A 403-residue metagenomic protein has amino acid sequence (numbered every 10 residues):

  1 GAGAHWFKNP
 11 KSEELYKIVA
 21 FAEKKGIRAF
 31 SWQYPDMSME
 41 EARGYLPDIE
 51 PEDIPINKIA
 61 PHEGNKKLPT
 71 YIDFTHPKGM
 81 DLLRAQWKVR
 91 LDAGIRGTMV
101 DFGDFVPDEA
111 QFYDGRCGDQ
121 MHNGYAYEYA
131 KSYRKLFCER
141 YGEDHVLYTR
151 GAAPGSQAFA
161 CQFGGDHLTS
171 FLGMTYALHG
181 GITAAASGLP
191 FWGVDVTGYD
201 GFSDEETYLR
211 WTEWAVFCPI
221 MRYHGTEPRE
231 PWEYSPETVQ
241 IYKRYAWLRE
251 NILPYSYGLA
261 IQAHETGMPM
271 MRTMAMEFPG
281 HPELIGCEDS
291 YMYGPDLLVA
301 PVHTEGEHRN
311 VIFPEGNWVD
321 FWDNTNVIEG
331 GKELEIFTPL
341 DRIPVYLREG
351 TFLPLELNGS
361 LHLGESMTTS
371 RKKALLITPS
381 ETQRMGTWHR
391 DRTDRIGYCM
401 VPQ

Functional and structural regions predicted by a protein language model:
G1-I343, L347-R348, T393-G397: Catalytic-domain carbohydrate-binding cleft regions of carbohydrate-active enzymes
R342-Q403: Accessory, solvent-exposed terminal regions and/or long lumenal/extracellular loops of proteins
